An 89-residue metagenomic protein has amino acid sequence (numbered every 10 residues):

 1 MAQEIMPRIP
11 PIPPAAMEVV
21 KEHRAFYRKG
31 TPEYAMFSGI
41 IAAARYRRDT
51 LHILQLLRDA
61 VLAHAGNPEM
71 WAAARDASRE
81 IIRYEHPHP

Functional and structural regions predicted by a protein language model:
M1-P32, A77-P89: Extreme N-terminal leader/activation tails
P10, P14-A25, I40-W71: Amphipathic alpha-helical oligomerization segments
G30-Y34, H52-Q55: Generic hydrophobic segment detector
E33-S38, W71-D76: Short, charged, amphipathic alpha-helical segments
